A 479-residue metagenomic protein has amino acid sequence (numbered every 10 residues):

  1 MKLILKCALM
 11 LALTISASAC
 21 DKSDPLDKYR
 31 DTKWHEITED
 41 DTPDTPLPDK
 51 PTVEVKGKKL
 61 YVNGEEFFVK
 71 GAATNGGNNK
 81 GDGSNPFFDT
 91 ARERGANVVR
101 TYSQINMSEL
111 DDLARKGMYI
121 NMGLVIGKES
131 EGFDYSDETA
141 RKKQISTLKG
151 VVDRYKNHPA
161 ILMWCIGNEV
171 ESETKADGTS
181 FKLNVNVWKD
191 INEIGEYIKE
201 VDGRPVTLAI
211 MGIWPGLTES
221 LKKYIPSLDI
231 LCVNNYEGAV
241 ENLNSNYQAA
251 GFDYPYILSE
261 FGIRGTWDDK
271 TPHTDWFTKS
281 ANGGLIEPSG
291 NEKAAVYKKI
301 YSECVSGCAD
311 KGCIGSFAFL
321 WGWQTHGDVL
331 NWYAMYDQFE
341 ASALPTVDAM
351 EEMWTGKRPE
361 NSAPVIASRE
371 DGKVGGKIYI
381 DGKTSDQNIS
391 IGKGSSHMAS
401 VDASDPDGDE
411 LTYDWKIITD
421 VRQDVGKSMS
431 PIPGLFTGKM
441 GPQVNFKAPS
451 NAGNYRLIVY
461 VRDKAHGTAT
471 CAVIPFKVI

Functional and structural regions predicted by a protein language model:
I15-L47: Bacterial Sec-dependent N-terminal signal peptides
E54-K56, V62, R92, Q248-V425: Substrate-binding clefts and catalytic carboxylate motifs of secreted carbohydrate-active enzymes
E54-V55, K59-N234, V240-N242, D420 (+3 more regions): Active-site mouth of glycoside hydrolases
W214-W267, T271-T274: Aromatic- and acid-rich polysaccharide-binding/catalytic face of secreted or lumenal carbohydrate-active enzymes
Y413, Y455-L457: Hydrophobic beta-strand segments within extracellular beta-sandwich modules
L435-G453: Solvent-exposed segments in extracellular or luminal domains encompassing
R462-G467: Short, solvent-exposed loop/turn segments at the edges of extracellular beta-sandwich modules
T468-I474: Extracellular and select intracellular beta-sandwich modules with Ser/Thr-enriched, small-residue motifs on
